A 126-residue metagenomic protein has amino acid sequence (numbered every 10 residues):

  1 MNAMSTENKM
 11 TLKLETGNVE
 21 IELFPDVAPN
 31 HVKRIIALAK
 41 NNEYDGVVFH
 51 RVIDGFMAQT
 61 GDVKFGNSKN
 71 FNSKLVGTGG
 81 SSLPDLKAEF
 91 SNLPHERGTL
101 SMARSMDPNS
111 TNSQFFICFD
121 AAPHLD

Functional and structural regions predicted by a protein language model:
M1-D126: Cyclophilin-like peptidyl-prolyl cis-trans isomerases
